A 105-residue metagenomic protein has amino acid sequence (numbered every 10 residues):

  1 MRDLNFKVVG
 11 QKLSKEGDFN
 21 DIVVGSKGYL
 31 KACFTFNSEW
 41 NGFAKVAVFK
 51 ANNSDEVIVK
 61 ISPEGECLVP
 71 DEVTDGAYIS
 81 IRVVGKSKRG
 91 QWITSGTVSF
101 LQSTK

Functional and structural regions predicted by a protein language model:
M1-K105: N-terminal assembly/attachment segments of tailed bacteriophage virion structural proteins
